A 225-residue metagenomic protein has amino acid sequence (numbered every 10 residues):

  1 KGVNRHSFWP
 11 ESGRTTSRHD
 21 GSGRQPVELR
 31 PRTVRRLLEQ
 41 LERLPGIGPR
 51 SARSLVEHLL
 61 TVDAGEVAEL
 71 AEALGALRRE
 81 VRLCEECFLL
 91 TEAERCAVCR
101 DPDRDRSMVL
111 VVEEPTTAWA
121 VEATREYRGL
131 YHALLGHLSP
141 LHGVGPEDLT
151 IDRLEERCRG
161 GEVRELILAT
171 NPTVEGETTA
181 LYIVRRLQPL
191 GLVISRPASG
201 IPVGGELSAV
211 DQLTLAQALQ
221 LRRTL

Functional and structural regions predicted by a protein language model:
P26-P45: Extended, structured, electrostatic nucleic-acid-contact surfaces
V34-E39, V62-R82: Short Cys/His-rich Zn2+-coordinating modules
R36, D63, Y127-R128, E155-I167 (+1 more regions): Long C-terminal interaction/binding lobes of large macromolecular proteins
A52, D101-T170: Extended interfacial segments that mediate partner engagement and assembly in macromolecular machines
V81, L90-A93, M108: Residues immediately within or flanking Cys/His clusters that coordinate Zn2+ in small zinc-binding modules
C84-C87, C96-C99: Short cysteine-rich clusters marking metal-coordination/redox-active sites
